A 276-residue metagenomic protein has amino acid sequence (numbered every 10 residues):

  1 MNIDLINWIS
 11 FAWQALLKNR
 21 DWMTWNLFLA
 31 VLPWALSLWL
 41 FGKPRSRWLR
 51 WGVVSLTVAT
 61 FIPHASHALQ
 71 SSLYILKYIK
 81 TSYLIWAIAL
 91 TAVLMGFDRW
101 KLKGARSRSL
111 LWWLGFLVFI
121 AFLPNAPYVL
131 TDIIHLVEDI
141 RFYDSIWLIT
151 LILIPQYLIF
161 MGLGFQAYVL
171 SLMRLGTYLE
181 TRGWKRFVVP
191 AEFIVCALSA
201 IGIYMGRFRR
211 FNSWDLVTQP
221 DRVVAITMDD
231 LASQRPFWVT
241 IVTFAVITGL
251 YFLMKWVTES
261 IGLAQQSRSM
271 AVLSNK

Functional and structural regions predicted by a protein language model:
L5-A30, I75-L84: Hydrophobic transmembrane alpha-helical segments in integral membrane proteins
A15-T24, L151-L153, N212, R222-G249: Membrane-interface transmembrane-helix boundary segments in multi-pass integral membrane proteins
N26-G42, V54-H64, Y83-W100, M173: Central hydrophobic cores of alpha-helical transmembrane segments in multi-pass inner-membrane proteins across all
V31-G42, M95-R99, G162-L179, F244-Q266: Transmembrane alpha-helical segments in integral membrane proteins
L40-W51, R99-L111, T177-R186: Membrane-interface helix-boundary motifs at transmembrane edges
T57-L69, F116-I133: A generic, lipid-embedded transmembrane alpha helix
W113-P124, A191-R209: Hydrophobic alpha-helical membrane-insertion segments
I201-V223: Juxtamembrane non-transmembrane "cap" segments at the membrane-aqueous interface of multi-pass membrane proteins
